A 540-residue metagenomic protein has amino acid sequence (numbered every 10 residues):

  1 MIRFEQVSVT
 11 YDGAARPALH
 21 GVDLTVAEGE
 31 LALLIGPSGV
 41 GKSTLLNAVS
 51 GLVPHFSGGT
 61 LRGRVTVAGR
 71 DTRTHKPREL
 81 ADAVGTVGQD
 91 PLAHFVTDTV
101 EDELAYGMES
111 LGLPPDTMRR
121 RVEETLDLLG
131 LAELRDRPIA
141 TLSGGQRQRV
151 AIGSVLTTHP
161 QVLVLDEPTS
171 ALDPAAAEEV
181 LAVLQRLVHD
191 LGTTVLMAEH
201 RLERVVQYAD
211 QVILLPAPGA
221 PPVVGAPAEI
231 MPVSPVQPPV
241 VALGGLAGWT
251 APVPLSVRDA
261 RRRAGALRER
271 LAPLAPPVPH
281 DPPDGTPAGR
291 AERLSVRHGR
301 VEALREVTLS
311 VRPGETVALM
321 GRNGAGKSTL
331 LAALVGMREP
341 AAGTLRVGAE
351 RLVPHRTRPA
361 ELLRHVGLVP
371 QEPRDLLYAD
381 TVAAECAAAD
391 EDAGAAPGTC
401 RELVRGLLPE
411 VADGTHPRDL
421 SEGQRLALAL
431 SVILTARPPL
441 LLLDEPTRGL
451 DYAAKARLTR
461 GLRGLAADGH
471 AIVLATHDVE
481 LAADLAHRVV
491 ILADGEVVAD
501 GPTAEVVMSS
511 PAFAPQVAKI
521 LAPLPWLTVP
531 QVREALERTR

Functional and structural regions predicted by a protein language model:
T10, V53, R64-E79, T344-E361: ABC ATPase NBD Q-loop/coupling interface
S50, V335: Helix-to-loop junction immediately C-terminal to a conserved catalytic motif
T117-L134, A395-D413: Conserved ABC ATPase "signature" region
V155-L156, L434: ABC ATPase C-loop
L163-D166, L441-D444: Catalytic Walker B motif of ABC-type/P-loop ATPase nucleotide-binding domains
E199-H200, T476-H477: H-loop/switch region of ABC-family ATPase nucleotide-binding domains
P218-G219, G495: Conserved ABC ATPase "signature" C-loop
M231-P287, F513-R540: ABC ATPase nucleotide-binding domains
